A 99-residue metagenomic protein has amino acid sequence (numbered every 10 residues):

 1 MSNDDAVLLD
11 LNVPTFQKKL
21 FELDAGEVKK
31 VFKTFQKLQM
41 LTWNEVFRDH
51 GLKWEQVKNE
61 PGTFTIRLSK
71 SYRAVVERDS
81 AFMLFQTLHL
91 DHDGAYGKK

Functional and structural regions predicted by a protein language model:
M1-D10, P14-E22, P61-K99: Enriched for short, Lys/Arg-rich terminal
N3, V7-P14, K33, T42-N44 (+1 more regions): Alpha-helical context
F16-L38, T42-V46: N-terminal first-folded block
G26-K29, E55, R73: Residue-level marker of intrinsically disordered, low-complexity segments enriched for small/polar residues
V31, F35, V46, H50-K53 (+2 more regions): Residue-level detector of alpha-helical recognition elements and their boundaries
K37-I66: A short, surface-exposed loop/turn module that caps and links secondary-structure elements
